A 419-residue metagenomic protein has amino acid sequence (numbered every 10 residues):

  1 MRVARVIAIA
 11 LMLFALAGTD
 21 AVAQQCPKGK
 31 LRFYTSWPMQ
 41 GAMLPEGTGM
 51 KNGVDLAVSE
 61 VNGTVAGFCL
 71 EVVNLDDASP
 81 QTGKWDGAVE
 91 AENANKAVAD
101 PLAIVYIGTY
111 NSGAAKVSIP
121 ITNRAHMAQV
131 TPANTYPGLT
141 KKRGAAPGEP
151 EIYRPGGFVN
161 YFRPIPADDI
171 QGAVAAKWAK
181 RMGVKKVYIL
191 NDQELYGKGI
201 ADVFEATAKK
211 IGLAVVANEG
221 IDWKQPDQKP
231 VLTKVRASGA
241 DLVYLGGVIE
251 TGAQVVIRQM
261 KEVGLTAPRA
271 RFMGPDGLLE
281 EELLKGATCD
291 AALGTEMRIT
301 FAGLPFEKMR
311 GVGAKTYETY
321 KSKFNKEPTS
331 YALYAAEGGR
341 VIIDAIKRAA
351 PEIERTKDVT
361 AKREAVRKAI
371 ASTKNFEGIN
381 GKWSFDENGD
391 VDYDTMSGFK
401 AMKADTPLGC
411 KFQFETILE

Functional and structural regions predicted by a protein language model:
M1-A8: Bacterial N-terminal signal peptides that target proteins for export
I7, A21-E419: Extracytosolic ligand-binding ectodomains
F14-V22: C-terminal segment of classical bacterial N-terminal signal peptides
